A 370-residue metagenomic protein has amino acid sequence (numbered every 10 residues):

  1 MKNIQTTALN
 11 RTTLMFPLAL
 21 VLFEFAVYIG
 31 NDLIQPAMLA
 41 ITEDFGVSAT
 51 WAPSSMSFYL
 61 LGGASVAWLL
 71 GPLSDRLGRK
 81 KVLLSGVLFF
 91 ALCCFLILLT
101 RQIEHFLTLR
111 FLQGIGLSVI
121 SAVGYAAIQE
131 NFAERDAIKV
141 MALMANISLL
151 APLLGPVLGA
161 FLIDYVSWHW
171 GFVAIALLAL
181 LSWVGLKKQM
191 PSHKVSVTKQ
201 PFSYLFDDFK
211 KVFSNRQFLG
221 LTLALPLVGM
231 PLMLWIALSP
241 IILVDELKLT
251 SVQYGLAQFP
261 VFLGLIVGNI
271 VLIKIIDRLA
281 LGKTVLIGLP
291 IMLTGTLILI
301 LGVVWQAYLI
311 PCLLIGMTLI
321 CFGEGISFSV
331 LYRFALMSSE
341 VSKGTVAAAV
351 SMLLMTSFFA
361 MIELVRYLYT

Functional and structural regions predicted by a protein language model:
K2-N10, P191-T222: Juxtamembrane intracellular "pre-TM" segments in multi-pass secondary transporters
M15-A49, L70, W235-P240: Extracytoplasmic
D44-G46, G78, L99-H105, G116 (+3 more regions): Helix-breaking motifs and short loop linkers at transmembrane-helix boundaries and internal kinks in secondary membrane
A64-E104: Conserved MFS/SLC helix-loop-helix module at the cytosolic interface between two early adjacent transmembrane helices
F89, C93-L96, E104-Q113, P311-L319: Paired small-residue
I103, L109-L150: Cytoplasmic helix-loop-helix junction between adjacent transmembrane helices in 12-TM secondary transporters
H105, R135, A142-K187: Helix-loop-helix hairpin linking two adjacent transmembrane segments in secondary transporters
Y332-T370: A late C-terminal transmembrane helix in Major Facilitator Superfamily
